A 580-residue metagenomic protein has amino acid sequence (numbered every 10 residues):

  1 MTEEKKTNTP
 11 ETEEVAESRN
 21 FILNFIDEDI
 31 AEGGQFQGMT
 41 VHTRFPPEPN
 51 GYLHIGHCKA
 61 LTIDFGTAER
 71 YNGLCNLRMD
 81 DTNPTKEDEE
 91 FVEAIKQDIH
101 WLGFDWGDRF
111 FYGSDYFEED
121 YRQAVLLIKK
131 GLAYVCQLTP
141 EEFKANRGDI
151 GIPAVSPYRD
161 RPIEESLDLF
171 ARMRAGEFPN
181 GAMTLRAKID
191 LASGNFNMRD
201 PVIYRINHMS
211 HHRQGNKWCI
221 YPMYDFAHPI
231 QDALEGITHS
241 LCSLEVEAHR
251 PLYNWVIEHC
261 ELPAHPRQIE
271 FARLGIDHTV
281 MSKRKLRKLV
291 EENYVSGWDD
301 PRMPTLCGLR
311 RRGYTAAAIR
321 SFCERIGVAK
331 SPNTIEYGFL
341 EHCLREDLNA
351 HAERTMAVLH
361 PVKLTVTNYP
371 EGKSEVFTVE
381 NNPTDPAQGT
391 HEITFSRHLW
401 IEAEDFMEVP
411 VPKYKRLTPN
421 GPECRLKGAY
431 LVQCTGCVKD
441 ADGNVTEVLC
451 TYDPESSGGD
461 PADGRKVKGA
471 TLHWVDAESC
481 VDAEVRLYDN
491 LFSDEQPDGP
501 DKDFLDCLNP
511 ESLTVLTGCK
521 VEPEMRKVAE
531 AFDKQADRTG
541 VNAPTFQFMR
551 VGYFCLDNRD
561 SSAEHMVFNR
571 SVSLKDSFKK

Functional and structural regions predicted by a protein language model:
M1-T9: N-terminal acidic, proline/glycine-rich, low-complexity intrinsically disordered segments
E17-I26, A31-K96, S210-S243: N-terminal catalytic cores of NTP/NDP-binding nucleotidyl/phosphoryl-transfer enzymes
E32-Q37, G66-L74, D98-G107, K130 (+3 more regions): Secondary-structure transition/capping motifs at alpha-helix termini and the adjoining loop/turn into the next element
P46-P49, R78-K86, D108-E118, E141 (+5 more regions): Conserved short loop/turn motifs at secondary-structure junctions
L77, D81-N83, L126-K285, L344 (+3 more regions): Active-site cores that bind ATP or allylic diphosphates and position pyrophosphate for catalysis
F91-E118, Q123-A124, G131-Y134: A glycine-rich helix N-cap at a beta->alpha junction
V246-R250, N254-V256, R320, E324-G327 (+1 more regions): Core subunits and conserved enzymes of cellular information-processing and envelope-translocation systems across
A264-C343: Long, charged, mostly alpha-helical binding arms that flank functional sites
